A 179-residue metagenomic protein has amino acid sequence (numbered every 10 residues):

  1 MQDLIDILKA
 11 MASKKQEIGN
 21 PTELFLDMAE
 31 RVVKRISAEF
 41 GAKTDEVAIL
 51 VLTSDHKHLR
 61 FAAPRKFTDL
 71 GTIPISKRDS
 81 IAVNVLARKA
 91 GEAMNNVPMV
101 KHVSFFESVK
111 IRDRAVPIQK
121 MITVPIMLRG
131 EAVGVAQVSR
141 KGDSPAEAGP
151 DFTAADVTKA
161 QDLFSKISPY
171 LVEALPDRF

Functional and structural regions predicted by a protein language model:
M1-D27, E173, D177-F179: Signal-transmission linkers at sensory-effector interfaces
E17-F61, A174: Helix-loop-beta substructure at the N-terminus of cytosolic sensory domains that couple signal/ligand detection
G41, K110-I118: Short loop/turn motifs at secondary-structure junctions and domain boundaries
V51-T53, A63-R65, L128, R140: Residue-level signal for short segments within beta-strands and strand-turn junctions of well-structured beta-sheet
H56-F61, L70, A136-S139: Feature captures eukaryotic membrane-trafficking machinery centered on endolysosomal pathways and lysosome-related
R60-E107, D113-R114: Regulatory sensory and allosteric helical modules in signal-transduction proteins and certain transcription factors
Q119-L128: A short, aliphatic-rich beta-strand micro-motif
V133-F179: Juxtadomain coupling helices with adjacent low-complexity linkers
